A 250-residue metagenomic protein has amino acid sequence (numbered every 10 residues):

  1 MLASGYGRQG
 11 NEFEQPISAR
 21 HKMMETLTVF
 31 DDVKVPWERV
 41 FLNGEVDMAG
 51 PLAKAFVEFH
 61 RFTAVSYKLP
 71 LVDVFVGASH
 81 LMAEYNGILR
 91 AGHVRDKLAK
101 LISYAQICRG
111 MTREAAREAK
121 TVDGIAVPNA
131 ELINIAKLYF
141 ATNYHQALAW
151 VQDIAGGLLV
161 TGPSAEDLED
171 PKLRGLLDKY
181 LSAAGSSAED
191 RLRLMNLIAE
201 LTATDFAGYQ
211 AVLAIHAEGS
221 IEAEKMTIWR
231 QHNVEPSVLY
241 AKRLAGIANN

Functional and structural regions predicted by a protein language model:
M1-Y67, W229-N250: FAD-binding core of flavoproteins
M23, V65-K68, V72, A105 (+3 more regions): Generic structural signal for well-ordered, non-membrane alpha-helical segments in soluble metabolic enzymes
R39-V40, I88-A91, I107-E114, E118-T121 (+3 more regions): Intrinsically disordered or highly flexible coil/loop and linker segments, enriched in small and charged/polar residues
T63-T121: Extended amphipathic alpha-helical segments enriched in small hydrophobics
R95-A99, V127-N134: Short, charged, amphipathic alpha-helical segments
C108, G124-N129: Active-site-proximal binding-pocket segments
E131-N250: Alpha-helix capping/hinge segments and adjacent helical runs
